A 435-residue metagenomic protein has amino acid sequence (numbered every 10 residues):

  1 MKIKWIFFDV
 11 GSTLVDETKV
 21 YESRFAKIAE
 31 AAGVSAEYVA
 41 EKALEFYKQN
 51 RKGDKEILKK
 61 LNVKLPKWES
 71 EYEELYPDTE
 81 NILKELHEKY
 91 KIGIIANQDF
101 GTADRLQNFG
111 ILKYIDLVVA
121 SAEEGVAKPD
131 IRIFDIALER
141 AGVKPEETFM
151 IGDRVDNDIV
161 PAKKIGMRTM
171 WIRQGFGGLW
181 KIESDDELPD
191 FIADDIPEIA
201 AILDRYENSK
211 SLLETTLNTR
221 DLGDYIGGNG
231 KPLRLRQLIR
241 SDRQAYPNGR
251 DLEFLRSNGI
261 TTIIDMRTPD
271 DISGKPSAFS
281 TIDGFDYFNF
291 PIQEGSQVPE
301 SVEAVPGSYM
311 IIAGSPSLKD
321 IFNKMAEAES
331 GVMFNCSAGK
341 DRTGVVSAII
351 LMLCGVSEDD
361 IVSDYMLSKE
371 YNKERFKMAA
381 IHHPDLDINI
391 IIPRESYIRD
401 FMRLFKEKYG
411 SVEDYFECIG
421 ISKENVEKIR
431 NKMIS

Functional and structural regions predicted by a protein language model:
M1-I6, K19, V63, K84 (+1 more regions): Asp-based, Mg2+/Mn2+-dependent phosphohydrolase catalytic module
K2-E85, T102-D104: N-terminal helical cap/lid subdomain that shapes the substrate entry/recognition surface in HAD-like hydrolases
T13, E17, A338, R342-T343: Ser/Thr-glycine-rich phosphate-binding loops at phosphate-binding pockets of nucleotides, nucleotide cofactors
A26, K164, W180-D185, G274-G284: Short, aromatic/basic amphipathic alpha-helical patches
L44, Y114-G125, F288-E294, Y365: A short, structured active-site edge motif that brings together acidic residues
E73-L75, Q98-G101, V155, R243-P247 (+1 more regions): Short beta->alpha connector loops
D78-K89, L255, K324: Catalytic-core regions built around general acid/base machinery
L203-M333, V346-S435: Cys-dependent protein tyrosine phosphatase-like superfamily
